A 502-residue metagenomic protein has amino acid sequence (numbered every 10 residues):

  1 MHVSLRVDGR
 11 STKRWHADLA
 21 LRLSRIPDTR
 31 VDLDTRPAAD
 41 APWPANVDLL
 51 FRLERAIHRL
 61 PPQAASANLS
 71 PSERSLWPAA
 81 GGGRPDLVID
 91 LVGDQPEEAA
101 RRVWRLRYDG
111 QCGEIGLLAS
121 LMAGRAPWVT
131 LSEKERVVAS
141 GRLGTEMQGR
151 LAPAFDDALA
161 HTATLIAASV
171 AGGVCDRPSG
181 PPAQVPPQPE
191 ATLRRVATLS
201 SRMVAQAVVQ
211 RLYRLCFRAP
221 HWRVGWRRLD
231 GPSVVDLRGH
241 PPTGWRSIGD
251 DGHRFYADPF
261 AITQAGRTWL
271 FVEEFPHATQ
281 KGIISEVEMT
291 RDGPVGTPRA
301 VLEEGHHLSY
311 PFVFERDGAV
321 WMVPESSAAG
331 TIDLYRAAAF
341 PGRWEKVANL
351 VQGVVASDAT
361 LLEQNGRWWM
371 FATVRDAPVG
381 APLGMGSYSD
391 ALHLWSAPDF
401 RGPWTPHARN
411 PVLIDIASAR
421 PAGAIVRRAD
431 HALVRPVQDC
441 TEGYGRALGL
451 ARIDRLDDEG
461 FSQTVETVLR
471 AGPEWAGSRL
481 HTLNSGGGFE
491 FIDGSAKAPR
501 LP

Functional and structural regions predicted by a protein language model:
M1-L308, F312-E315, W321, D333-R336 (+3 more regions): One-carbon transfer enzymes
P96-E98, A329-D333, R343-W344, V354-D358 (+1 more regions): Short, well-ordered, mixed-charge alpha-helical segments that flank or form enzyme active sites
A100-L106, G110-G124, L362-Q364, W369-P398 (+1 more regions): A contiguous pocket-lining binding segment that forms or flanks enzyme active sites
W128-R136, G144-E146, L151-R177, T405-R455: Active-site/pore-lining binding-face segments in mid-to-C-terminal subdomains
V204, V208, T441-P502: C-terminal appended segment following the main domain
P232-F260, D292-F314, P324-E325, P341-E363 (+2 more regions): Surface loop/turn signatures of beta-propeller and other carbohydrate-active proteins
A261, T268-E274, F314, A319-S327 (+7 more regions): Hydrophobic core segments of beta-strands in well-ordered, beta-rich domains
H277-G282, E325-T331, G380-D390, G443-R446: Short, solvent-exposed loop/turn segments at conserved positions within beta-propeller repeat blades
